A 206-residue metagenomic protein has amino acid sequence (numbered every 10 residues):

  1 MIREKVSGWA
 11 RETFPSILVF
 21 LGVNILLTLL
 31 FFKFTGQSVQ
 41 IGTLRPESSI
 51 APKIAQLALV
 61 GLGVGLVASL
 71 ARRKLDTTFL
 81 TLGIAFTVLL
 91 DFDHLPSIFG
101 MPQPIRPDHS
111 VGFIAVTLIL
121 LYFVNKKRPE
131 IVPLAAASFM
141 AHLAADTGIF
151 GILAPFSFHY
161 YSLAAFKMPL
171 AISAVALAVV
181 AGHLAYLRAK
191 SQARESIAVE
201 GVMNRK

Functional and structural regions predicted by a protein language model:
M1-K206: N-terminal membrane-targeting hydrophobic helices
